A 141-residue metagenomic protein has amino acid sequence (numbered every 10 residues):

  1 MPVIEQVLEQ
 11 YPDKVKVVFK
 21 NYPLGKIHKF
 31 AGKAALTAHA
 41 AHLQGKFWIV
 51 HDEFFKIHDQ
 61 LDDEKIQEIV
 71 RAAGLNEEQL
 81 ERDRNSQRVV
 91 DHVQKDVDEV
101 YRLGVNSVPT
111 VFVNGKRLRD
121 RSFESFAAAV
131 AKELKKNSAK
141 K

Functional and structural regions predicted by a protein language model:
M1-L8, Q67-K141: C-terminal cap of thioredoxin/glutaredoxin-like
M1-R71, A131-K141: Structural alpha/beta surface segment adjacent to cysteine/selenocysteine redox centers across thiol/disulfide enzymes
